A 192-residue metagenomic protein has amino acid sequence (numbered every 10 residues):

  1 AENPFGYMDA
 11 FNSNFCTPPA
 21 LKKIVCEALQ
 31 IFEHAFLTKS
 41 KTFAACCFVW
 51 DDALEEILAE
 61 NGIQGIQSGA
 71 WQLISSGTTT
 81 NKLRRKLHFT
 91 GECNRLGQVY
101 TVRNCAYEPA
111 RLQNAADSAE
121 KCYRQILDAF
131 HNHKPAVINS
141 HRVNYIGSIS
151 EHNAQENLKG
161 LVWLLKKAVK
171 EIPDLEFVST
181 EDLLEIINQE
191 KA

Functional and structural regions predicted by a protein language model:
A1-G6, K23-E27, I31-N132, A136-V137: Active-site-adjacent pocket scaffolds in enzyme catalytic domains
A1-P18: Short, flexible helix-coil linker/hinge segments at the edges of structured domains or between repeats
A10, Y107-E108, V143-S148: A short, flexible beta-alpha/helix-coil linker loop
F15-C16, F43-A44, I146-H152: Active-site rim elements
C16, A20, D117, H152-G160: Alpha-helix N-cap and loop-to-helix initiation/capping positions
G62-N81, P135-A192: C-terminal domain-boundary segment and adjacent tail
